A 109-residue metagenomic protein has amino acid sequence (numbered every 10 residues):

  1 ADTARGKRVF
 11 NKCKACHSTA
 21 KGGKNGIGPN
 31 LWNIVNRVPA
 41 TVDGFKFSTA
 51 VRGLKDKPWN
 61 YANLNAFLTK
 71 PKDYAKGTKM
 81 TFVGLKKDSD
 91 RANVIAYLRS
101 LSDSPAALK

Functional and structural regions predicted by a protein language model:
A1-F10, K21: Electrostatic cytochrome c docking/interface patches
D2, K24, D73: Short glycine- and Lys/Arg-enriched binding-loop motifs that mark or flank ligand-binding interfaces
K14-G22, N33-N63, F82-A92: Electron-transfer interface patches adjacent to heme c in soluble/periplasmic c-type cytochromes and di-/multiheme
N25-N30: Short cysteine/histidine-rich zinc-coordinating motifs and their immediately flanking basic loops
P58-K109: C-terminal capping alpha-helices of c-type cytochrome domains
